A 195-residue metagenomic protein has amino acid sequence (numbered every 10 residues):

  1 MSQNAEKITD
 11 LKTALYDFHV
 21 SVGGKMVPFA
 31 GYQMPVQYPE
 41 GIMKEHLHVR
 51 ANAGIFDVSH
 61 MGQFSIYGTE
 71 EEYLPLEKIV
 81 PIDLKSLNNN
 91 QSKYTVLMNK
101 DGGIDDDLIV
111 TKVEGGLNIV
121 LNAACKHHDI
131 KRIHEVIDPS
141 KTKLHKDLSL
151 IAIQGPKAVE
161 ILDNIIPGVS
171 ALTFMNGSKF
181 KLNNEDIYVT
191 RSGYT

Functional and structural regions predicted by a protein language model:
M1-T195: Basic, glycine/lysine-rich polyanion-binding surfaces/domains
